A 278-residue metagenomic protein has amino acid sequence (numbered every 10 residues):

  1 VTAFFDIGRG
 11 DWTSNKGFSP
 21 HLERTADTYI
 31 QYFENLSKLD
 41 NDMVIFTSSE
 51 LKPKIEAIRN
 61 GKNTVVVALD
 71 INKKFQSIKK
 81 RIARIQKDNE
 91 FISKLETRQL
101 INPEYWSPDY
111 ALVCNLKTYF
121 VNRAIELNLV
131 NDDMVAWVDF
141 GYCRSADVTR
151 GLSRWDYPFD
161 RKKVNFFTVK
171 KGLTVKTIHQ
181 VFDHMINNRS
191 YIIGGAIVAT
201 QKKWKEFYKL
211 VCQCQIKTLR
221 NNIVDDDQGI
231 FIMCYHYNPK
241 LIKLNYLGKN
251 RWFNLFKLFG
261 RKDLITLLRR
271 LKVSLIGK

Functional and structural regions predicted by a protein language model:
V1, V44-T47, M134-D139, N165-T168 (+1 more regions): A structural signal for short, well-ordered beta-strand segments and their strand-loop junctions that often border
V1-E104, L112, L116, A124-V130: N-terminal anchoring/stem segment of glycosyltransferases
V1-N15, G260-L271, L275-K278: Non-catalytic accessory regions outside enzyme or core folds
G8-D11, K52-I55, K74-S77, C143-V148 (+3 more regions): Short catalytic/ligand-binding loop motif for oxyanion handling, primarily in non-cytosolic enzymes, centered on
S14-H21, N60, G151-R154, F182 (+1 more regions): Short secondary-structure boundary/capping segments
D109, V113-F167: GT-A fold catalytic core of metal-dependent nucleotide-sugar glycosyltransferases, centered on the diacidic
Y142-V148, M185-S274: Catalytic core and acceptor-binding pocket of nucleotide-sugar-dependent glycosyltransferases
V164-T177: Short beta-strand-to-loop element that shapes/binds the nucleotide-sugar donor at the catalytic cleft/hinge
